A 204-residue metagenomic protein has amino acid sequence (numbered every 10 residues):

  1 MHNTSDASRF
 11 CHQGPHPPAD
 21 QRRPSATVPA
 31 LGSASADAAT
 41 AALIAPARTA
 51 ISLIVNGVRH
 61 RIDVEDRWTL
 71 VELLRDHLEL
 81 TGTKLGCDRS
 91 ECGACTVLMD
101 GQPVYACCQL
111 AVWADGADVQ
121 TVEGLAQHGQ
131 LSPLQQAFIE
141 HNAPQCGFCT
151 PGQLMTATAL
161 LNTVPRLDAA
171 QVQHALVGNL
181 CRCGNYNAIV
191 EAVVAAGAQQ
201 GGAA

Functional and structural regions predicted by a protein language model:
H2-A204: Signature of N-terminal electron-transfer/Fe-S-associated modules in redox systems
